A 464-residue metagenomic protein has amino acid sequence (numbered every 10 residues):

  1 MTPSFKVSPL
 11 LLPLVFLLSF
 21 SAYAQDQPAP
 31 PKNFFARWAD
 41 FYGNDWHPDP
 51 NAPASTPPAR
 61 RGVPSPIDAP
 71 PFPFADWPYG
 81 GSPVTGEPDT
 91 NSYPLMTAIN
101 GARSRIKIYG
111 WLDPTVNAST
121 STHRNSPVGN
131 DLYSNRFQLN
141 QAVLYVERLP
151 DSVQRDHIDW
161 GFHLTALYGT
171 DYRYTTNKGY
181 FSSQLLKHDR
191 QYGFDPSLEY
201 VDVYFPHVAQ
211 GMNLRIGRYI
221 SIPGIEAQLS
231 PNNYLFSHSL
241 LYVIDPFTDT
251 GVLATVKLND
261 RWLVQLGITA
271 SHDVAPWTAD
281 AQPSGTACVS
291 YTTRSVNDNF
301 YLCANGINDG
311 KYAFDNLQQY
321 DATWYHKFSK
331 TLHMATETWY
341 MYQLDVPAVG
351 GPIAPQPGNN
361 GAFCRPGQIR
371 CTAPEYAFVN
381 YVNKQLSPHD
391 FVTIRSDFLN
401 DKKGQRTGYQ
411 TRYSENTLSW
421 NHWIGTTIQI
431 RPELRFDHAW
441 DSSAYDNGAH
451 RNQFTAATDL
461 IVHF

Functional and structural regions predicted by a protein language model:
M1-V7: N-terminal secretory signal peptides that target proteins for export/translocation
T2, L14, L18-S126: N-terminal periplasmic/intermembrane-space "pro-region" immediately following the signal or transit peptide
V7-L14: Sec-dependent N-terminal signal peptides
P9, P196, D249-G251, S284 (+3 more regions): Short beta-strand-initiation
Q27-A54, A59-P64, Y172-T175, Q184-D189 (+2 more regions): Outer-membrane beta-barrel pore domains
V84-G86, L229, T407: Short, positively charged
I99-T120, R124, G129-S271, A279-T286 (+4 more regions): Outer membrane beta-barrel
V203, D273-W277, N308-Y312: Short helix-to-loop capping/linker segments positioned immediately adjacent to catalytic or ligand/cofactor-binding
